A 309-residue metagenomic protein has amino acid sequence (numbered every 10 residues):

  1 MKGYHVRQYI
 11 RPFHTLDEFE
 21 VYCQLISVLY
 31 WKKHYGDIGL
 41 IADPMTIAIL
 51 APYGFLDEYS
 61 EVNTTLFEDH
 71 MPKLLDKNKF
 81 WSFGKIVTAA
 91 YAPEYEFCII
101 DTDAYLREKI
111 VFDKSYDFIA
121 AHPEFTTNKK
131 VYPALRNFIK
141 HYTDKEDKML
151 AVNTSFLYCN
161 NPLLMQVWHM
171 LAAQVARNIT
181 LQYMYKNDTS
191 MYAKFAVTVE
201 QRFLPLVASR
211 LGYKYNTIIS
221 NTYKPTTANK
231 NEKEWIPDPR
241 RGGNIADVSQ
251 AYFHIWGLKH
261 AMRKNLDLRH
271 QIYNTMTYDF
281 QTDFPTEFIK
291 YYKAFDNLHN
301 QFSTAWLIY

Functional and structural regions predicted by a protein language model:
M1-P72, G257-Y309: N-terminal anchoring/stem segment of glycosyltransferases
V21-L25, S82-I86, T102-A104, V197-R202: Conserved glycosyltransferase catalytic-site signature
D37-G39, F97, K214-Y215: Hydrophobic anchor at the start of a short beta-strand that flanks the dinucleotide cofactor-binding loop
A42-A48, T102-E108, T222: Short, polar loop motifs at secondary-structure junctions
I49-Y53, K109-V111, L206-V207, A228-K230: A short acidic (Asp/Glu
W81-K129: GT-A fold catalytic core of metal-dependent nucleotide-sugar glycosyltransferases, centered on the diacidic
I110-L181: Conserved catalytic core of nucleotide-sugar-dependent glycosyltransferases
M149-A261: Catalytic core and acceptor-binding pocket of nucleotide-sugar-dependent glycosyltransferases
